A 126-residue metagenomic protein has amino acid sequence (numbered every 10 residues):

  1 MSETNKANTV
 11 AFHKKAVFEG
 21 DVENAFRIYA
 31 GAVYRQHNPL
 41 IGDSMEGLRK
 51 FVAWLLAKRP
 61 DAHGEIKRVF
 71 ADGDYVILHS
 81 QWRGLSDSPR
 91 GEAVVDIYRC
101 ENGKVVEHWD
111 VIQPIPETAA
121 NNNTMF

Functional and structural regions predicted by a protein language model:
M1-F126: C-terminal and inter-domain tail/linker signature
